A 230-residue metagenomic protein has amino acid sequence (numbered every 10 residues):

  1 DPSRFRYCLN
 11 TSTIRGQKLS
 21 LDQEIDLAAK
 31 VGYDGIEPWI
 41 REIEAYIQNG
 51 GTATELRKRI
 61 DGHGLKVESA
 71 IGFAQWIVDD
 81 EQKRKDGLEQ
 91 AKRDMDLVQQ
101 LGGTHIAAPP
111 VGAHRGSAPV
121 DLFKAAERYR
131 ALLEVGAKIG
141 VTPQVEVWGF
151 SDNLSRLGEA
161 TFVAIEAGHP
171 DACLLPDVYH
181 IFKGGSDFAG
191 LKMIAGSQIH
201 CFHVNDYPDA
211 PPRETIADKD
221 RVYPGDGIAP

Functional and structural regions predicted by a protein language model:
D1, Q23-D26, R59-K66, I77-L174 (+1 more regions): Active-site acidic/histidine proton-transfer and metal-coordination neighborhood in alpha/beta enzyme cores
P2-L21: Boundary/entry segment of secreted carbohydrate-active catalytic domains
P2-Y7, L27-Y33: A short, Lys/Arg-enriched amphipathic alpha-helix followed by its capping loop at the start of a domain
T13, E42, Q75-R84, R115-P119 (+2 more regions): The substrate-binding groove and active-site-proximal loops of carbohydrate-active enzymes, especially glycoside
Q23, A29, G35-E37, A70 (+1 more regions): Acidic/histidine-rich catalytic cores of soluble enzymes
I25-A29, N49-G62, K92-Q100, S186-H200: Short amphipathic alpha-helices and their capping/turn segments at secondary-structure boundaries
D34-I40, K66-A70, I106-A107: Short, well-structured secondary-structure segments
E37-D61, P110-S117: Glycine-rich, proline-tolerant flexible connector loops at the mouths of alpha/beta enzymes
